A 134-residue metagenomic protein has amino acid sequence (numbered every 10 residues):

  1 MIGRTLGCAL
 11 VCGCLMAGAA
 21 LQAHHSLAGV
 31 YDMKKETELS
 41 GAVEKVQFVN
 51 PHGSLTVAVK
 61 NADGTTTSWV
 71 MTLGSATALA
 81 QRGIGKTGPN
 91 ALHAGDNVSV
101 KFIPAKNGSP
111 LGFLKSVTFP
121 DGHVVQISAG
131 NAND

Functional and structural regions predicted by a protein language model:
M1-G7: Positively charged n-region of N-terminal signal peptides that target proteins for export
G7-A19: Bacterial N-terminal signal peptides
Q22-T37: Short boundary/loop segments of OB/S1/cold-shock single-stranded nucleic-acid-binding domains
G41-V43, N97: Conserved hydrophobic positions within beta-strands
V49-K60: Short aromatic-glycine-enriched beta-strand elements
A62-S75: A short macromolecule-binding patch
Q81-S99: Short nucleic-acid-contacting surface segments enriched for D/E, G, S/T with interspersed K/R
I103-G130: OB-fold/S1-family single-stranded nucleic acid-binding modules
